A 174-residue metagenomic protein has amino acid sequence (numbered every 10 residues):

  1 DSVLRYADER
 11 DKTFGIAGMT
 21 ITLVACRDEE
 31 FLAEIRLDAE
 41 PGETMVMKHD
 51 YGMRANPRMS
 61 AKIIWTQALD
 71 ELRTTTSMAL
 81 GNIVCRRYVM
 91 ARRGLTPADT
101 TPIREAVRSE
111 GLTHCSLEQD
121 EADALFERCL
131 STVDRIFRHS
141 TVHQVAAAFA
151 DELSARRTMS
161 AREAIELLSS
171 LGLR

Functional and structural regions predicted by a protein language model:
D1-R174: Soluble catalytic regions of large protease machineries
